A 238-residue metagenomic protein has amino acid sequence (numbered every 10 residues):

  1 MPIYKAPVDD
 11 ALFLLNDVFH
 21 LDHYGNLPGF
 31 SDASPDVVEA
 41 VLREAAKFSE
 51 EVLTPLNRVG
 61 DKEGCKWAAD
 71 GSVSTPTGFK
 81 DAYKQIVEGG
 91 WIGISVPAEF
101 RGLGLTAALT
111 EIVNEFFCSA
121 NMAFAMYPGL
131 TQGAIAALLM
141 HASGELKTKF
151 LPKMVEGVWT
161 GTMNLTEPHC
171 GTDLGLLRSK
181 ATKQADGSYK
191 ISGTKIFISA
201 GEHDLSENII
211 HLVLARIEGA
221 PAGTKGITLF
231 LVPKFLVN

Functional and structural regions predicted by a protein language model:
M1-A125, K149: Amphipathic, small/basic residue-rich leader segments at the start of a protein or domain
S49, P97, V113, A134 (+5 more regions): Buried hydrophobic positions in well-ordered alpha/beta secondary-structure cores of metabolic enzymes
C65, Y127-T131, A142-K183: Internal maturation/activation junctions in enzymes
A68-K84, W91-V96, T162-Q184, T194-H203 (+1 more regions): Flexible, glycine/threonine-enriched loop-and-boundary segments that flank and lead into catalytic domains of large
G93-A98, A120-I135, G157-E167, T228-L229: Core alpha/beta catalytic barrel or barrel-like domain that forms the active/cofactor pocket in diverse metabolic
F100-G104, G133-A137, E145-L146, H169-D173 (+3 more regions): Flexible loop/turn segments at secondary-structure boundaries
T106, T110-E111, T131, K147 (+2 more regions): Amphipathic alpha-helical segments in well-structured domains
S188, S192-N238: A short core secondary-structure module
